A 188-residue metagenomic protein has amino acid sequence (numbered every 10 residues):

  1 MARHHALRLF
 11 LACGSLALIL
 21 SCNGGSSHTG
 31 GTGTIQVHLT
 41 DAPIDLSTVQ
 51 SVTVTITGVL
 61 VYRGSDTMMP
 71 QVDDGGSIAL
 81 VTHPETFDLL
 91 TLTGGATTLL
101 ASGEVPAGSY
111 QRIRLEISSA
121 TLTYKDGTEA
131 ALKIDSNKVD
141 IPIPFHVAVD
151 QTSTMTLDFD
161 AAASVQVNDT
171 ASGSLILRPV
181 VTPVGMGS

Functional and structural regions predicted by a protein language model:
M1-L11: Bacterial N-terminal signal peptides that target proteins for export
L18-S21: C-terminal motif of bacterial Sec signal peptides marking the signal peptidase cleavage site
N23-S188: A short, solvent-exposed, low-complexity linear motif enriched for acidic/polar residues with Pro/Gly/Ser/Thr
